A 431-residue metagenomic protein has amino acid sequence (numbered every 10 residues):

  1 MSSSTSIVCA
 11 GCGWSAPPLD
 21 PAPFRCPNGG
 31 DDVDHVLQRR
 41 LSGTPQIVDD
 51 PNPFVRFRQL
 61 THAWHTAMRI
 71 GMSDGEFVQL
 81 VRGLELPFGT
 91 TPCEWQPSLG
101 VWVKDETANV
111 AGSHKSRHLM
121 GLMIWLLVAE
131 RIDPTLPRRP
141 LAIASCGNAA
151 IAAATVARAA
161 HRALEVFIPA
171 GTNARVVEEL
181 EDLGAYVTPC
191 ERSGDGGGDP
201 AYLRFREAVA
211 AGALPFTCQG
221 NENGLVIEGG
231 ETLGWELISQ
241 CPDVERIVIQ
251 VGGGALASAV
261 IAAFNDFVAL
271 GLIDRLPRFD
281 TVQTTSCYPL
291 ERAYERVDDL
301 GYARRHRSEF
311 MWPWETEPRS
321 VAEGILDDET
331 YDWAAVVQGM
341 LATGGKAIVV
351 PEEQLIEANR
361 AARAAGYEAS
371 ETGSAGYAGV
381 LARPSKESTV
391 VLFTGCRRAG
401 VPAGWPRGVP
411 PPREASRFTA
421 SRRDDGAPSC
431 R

Functional and structural regions predicted by a protein language model:
M1-R431: PLP-dependent amino-acid enzyme catalytic core
